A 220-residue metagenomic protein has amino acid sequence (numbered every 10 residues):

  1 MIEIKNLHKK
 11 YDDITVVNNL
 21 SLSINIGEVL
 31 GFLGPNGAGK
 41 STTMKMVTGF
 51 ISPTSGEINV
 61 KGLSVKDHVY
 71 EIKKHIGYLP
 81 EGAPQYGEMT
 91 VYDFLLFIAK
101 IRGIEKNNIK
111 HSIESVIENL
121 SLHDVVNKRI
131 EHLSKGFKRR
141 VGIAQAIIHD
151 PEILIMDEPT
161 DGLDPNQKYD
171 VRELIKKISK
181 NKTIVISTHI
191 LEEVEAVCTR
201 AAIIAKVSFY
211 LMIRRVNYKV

Functional and structural regions predicted by a protein language model:
I2, K9-A205, F209-L211: ABC transporter nucleotide-binding domains
V216-V220: Short acidic-hydrophobic catalytic motif
